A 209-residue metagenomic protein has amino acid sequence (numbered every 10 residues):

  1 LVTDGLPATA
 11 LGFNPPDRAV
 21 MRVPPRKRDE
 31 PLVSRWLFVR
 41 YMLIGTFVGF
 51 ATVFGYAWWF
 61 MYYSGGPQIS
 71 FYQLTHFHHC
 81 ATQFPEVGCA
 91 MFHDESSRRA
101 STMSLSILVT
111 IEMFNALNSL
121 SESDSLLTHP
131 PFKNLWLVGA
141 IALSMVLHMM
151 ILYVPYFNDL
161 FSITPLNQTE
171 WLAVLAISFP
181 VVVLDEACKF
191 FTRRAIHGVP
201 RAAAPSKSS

Functional and structural regions predicted by a protein language model:
L1-S209: C-terminal transmembrane helices and immediately adjacent loops/tails of multi-pass membrane transport proteins
